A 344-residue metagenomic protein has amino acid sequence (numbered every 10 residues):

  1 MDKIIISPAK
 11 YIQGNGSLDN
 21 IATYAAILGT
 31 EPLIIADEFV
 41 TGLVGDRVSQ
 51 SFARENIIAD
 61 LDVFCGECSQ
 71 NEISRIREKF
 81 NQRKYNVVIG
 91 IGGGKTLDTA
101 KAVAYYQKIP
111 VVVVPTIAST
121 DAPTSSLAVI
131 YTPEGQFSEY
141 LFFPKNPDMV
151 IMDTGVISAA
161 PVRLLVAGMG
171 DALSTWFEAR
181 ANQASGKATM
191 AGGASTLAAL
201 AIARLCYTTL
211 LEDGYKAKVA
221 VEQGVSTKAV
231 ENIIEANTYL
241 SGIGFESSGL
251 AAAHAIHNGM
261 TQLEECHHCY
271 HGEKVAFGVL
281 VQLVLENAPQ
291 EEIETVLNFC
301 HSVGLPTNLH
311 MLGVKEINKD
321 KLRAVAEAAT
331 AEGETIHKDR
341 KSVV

Functional and structural regions predicted by a protein language model:
M1-V87, L309: ATP/NTP phosphate-donor binding region
K10, P32-L33, A59, N86-I89 (+4 more regions): Structural motif
L18, T41-V44, K95-A102, T120-T124 (+2 more regions): Short glycine/serine/threonine-rich phosphate/pyrophosphate-binding segments that cradle anionic phosphate groups
N20, A288-V344: C-terminal charged capping/lid subdomain of soluble metabolic enzymes
F80-I117: A short, small-residue-rich loop immediately preceding and capping a beta-strand
Y105-A198: A glycine/threonine-rich phosphate-anchoring loop and its flanking beta-alpha core in nucleotide/phosphate-binding
M190-F299: Active-site segments that bind and position negatively charged phosphate/pyrophosphate groups
